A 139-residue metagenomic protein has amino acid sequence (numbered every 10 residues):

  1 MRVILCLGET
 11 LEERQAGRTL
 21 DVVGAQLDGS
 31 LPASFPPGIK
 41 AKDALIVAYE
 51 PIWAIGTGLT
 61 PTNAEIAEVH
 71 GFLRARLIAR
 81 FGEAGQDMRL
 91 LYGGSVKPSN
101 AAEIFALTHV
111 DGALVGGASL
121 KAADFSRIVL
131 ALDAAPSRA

Functional and structural regions predicted by a protein language model:
M1-A139: Active-site loop-to-helix "anion-binding N-cap" substructures in soluble metabolic enzymes
